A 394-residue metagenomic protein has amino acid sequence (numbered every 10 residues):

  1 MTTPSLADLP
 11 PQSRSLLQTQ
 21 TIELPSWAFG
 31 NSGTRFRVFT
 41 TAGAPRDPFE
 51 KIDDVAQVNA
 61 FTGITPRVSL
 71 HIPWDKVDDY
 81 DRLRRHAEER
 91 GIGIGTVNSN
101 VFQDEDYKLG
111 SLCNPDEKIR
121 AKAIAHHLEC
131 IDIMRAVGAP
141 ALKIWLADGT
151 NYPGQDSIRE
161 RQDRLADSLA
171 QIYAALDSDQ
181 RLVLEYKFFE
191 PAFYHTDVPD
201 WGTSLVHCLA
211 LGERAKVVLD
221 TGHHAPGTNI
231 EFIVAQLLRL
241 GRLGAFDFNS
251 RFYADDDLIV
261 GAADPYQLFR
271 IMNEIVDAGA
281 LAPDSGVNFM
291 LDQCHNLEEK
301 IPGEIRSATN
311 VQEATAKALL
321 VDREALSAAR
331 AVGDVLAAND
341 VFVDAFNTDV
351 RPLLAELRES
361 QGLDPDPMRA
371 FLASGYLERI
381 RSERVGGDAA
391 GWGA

Functional and structural regions predicted by a protein language model:
M1-F29, R37-T40, A56, G154 (+4 more regions): Histidine-acidic metal/acid-base catalytic patches
L6-L16, I94, D106-G212, K216 (+1 more regions): Active-site acidic/histidine proton-transfer and metal-coordination neighborhood in alpha/beta enzyme cores
S15-L24, A28, T41-W74: Catalytic domains of carbohydrate-active enzymes, especially glycoside hydrolases
T19-F29, I72-F102, I133: Glycine-rich, aromatic-flanked loop segments that form ligand/cofactor-binding clefts across common enzyme folds
Q20-F39, N100-N114, L146-Y152: N-terminal small/glycine-rich loop or linker at the start of catalytic domains across soluble metabolic enzymes
A28-G30, I72-K76, N98-Q103, L146-T150 (+4 more regions): Active-site-proximal loop/turn and secondary-structure-junction residues that shape catalytic pockets, frequently
T41-V58, I124-D132, G227-Q236: Short, acidic/polar
